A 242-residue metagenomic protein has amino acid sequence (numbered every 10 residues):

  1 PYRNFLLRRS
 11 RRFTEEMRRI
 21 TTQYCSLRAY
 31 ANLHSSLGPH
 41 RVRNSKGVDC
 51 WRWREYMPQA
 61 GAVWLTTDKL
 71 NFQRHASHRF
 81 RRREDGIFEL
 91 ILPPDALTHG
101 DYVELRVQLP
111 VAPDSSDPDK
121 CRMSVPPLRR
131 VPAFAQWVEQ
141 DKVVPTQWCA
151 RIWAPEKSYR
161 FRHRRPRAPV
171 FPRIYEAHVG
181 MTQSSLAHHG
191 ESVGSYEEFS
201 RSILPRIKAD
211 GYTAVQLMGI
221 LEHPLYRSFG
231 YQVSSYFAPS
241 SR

Functional and structural regions predicted by a protein language model:
P1-C50, F72-H75, R82-E176, M181-H188: The feature marks proteins involved in alpha-glucan
N32-H34, E198-S202: Short, conserved clusters of charged catalytic residues that mark active-site and nucleotide-handling motifs
Y56-V63: Short proline/glycine-enriched turn/loop motifs at strand-loop junctions of beta-rich domains
L65-T67: Conserved aromatic beta-strand anchor motif in extracellular beta-sandwich/beta-rich domains
G86-L90, S195, S200: Short S/T/G- and acidic-enriched coil/turn segments that sit immediately N-terminal to beta-strands in beta-sandwich
R162-R165, S200-G211: Short amphipathic alpha-helices and their capping/turn segments at secondary-structure boundaries
S184-G194, P205-R242: Aromatic-lined carbohydrate-binding/catalytic grooves of carbohydrate-active enzymes
